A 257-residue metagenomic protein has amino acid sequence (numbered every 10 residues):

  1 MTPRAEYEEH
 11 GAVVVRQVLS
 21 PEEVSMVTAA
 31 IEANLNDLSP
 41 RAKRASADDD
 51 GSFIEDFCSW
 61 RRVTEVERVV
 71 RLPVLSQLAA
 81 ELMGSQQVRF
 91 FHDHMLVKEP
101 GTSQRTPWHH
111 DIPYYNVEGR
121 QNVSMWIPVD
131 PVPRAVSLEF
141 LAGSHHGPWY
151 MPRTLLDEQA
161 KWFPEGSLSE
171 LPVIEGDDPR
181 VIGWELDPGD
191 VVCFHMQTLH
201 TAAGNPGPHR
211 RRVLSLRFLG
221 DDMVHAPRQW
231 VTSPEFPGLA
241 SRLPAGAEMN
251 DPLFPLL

Functional and structural regions predicted by a protein language model:
M1-H10, R16-W108, P113-N116, Q229 (+2 more regions): Non-heme Fe(II)-dependent double-stranded beta-helix
L35-D37, R41, A45-D48, R153 (+2 more regions): Non-heme Fe(II)/2-oxoglutarate
L75, S85, P100-S103, R120 (+4 more regions): Short, charged/polar surface micro-motifs in flexible loops or helix N-caps
Q86-V88, H92-D93, Q104-T106, Q121-I127 (+2 more regions): Generic beta-strand structural signal
H94, H110, I127-P131, F140-A142: Short, structured patches in soluble enzyme cores that scaffold and shape functional sites
D111-P113, N122, H200-N205: Glycine-rich phosphate/pyrophosphate-binding beta-alpha loops
N116-P133, E185-L186, C193, R217-D221: Short, conserved beta-strand element in jelly-roll/cupin
R134-L199: Double-stranded beta-helix
